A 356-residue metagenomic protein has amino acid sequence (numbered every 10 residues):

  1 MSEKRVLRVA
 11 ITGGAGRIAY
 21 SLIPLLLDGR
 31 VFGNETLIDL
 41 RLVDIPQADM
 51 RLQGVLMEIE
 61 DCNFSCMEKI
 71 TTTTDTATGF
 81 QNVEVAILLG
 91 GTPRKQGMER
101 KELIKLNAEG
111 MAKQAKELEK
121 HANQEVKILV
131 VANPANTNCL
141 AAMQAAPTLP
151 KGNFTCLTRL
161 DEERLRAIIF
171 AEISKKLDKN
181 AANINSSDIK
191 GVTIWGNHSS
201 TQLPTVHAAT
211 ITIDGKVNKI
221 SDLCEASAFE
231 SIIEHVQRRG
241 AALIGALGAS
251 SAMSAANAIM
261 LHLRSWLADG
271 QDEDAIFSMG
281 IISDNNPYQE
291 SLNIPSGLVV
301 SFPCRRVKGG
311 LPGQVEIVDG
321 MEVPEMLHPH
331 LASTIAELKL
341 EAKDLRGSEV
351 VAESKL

Functional and structural regions predicted by a protein language model:
I11-A15, I23: N-terminal Rossmann NAD(P)H-binding glycine-rich loop of SDR-like oxidoreductase domains
Y20: Residues forming the Rossmann-fold NAD(P)(H) cofactor-binding site
D28-V83: Conserved N-terminal Rossmann-fold NAD(P) cofactor-binding segment
I87-L88, V130: Redox-cofactor binding/interface segments in oxidoreductases and associated redox assembly factors
G90-T92: Conserved NAD(P)H cofactor-binding loop of Rossmann-fold oxidoreductase domains
E99-I168: Rossmann-like NAD(P)(H) cofactor-binding subdomain of soluble oxidoreductases
A146-G152, D161-L356: C-terminal substrate-binding/catalytic lobe of Rossmann-fold NAD(P)-dependent dehydrogenases
